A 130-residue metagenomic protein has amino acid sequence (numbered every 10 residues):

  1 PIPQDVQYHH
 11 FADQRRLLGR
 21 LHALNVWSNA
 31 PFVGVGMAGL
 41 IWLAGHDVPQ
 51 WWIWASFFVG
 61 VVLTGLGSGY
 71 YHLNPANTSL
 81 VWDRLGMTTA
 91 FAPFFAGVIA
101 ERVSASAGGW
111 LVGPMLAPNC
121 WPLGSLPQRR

Functional and structural regions predicted by a protein language model:
P1-V112, G124: Early transmembrane hairpin module of multi-pass membrane proteins
W110-L111, P118-R130: Terminal transmembrane helical module of multi-pass membrane proteins
